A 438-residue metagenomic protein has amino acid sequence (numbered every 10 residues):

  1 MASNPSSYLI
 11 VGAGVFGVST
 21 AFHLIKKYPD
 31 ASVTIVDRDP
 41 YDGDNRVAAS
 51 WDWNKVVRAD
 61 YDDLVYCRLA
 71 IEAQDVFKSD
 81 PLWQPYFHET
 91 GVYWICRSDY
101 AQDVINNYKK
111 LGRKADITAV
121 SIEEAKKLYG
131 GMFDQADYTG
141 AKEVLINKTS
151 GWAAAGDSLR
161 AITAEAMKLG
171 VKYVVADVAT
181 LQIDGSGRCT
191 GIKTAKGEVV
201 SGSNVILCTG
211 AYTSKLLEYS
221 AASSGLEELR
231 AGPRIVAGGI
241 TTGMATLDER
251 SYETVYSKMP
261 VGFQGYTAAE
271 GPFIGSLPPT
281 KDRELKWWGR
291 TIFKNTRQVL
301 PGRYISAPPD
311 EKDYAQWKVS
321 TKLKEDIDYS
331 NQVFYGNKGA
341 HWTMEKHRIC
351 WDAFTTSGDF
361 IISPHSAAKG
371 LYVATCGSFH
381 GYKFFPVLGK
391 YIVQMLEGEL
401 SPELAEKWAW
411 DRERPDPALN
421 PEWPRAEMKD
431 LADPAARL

Functional and structural regions predicted by a protein language model:
A2-F16, T34: Beta1/beta-strand and adjacent pyrophosphate-binding region of the FAD-binding site in flavoprotein oxidoreductases
F16, Y41, Y212: Conserved Rossmann-like nucleotide-cofactor binding loop
F22-Y28, P85-G91, V200-N204, T209-K369 (+1 more regions): Active-site substrate-recognition segment that forms the wall of the catalytic cavity or substrate channel
I25-A49: Glycine-rich FAD pyrophosphate-binding loop
W53-G131, A141-K142, R283: Dinucleotide-binding Rossmann-like beta1-alpha1 core, especially the glycine-rich loop that anchors the ADP
L64-I71, I95-A101, L145-E165, Y173 (+1 more regions): Short beta-strand to alpha-helix junction loop
L145-N204, C208: Helical element adjacent to the flavin cofactor pocket in flavoenzyme catalytic cores
K324-L438: C-terminal catalytic lobe of FAD-dependent flavoproteins
